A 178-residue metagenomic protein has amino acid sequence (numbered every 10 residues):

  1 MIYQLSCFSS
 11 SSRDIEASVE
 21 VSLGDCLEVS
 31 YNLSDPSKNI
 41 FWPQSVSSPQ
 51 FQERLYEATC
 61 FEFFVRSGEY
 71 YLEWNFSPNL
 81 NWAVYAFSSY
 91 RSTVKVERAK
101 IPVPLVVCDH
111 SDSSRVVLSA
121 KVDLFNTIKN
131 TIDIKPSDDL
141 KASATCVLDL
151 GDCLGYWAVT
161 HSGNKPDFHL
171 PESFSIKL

Functional and structural regions predicted by a protein language model:
M1-W42, Q52-R54, V159-L178: Order/disorder boundary and secretion-linked terminal/linker segments
E16-S22, K100-S111: Short amphipathic beta-strand and strand-loop transition segments with alternating hydrophobic
S18, E28-N32, E62, V117-K121 (+1 more regions): Beta-strand secondary-structure signal
S22-L27, R66-Y70, S111-S114, K135: A short, structured loop/turn motif at beta-sheet edges
L23, L33-S37, S67, V122-N126 (+1 more regions): Beta-strand elements of well-folded, non-transmembrane domains
P49-V103: Extracellular/luminal beta-rich ligand-recognition and adhesion surfaces characterized by aromatic-Gly/Pro-enriched
Q52-Y71, I132-L178: Acidic/polar low-complexity flexible segments
D112-K129: Localized edge beta-strand/strand-to-loop motifs within extracellular or lumenal beta-rich domains
